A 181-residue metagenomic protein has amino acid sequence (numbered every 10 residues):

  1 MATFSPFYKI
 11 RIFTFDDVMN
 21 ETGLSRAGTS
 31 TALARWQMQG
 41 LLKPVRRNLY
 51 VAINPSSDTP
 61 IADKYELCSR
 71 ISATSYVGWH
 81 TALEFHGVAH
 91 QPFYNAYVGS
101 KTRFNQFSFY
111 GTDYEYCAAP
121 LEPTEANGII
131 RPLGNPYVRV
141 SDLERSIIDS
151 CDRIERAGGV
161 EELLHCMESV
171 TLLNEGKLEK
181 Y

Functional and structural regions predicted by a protein language model:
M1-T74, T171-K180: Short beta-edge/loop segments at beta->alpha junctions of small alpha/beta modules that act as binding/recognition
V18, A82, I147: A residue-level signal for conserved active-site and pocket-lining positions in enzyme catalytic cores
G23, G87, D152-R156: Hydrophobic/aromatic-lined pockets within catalytic cores
I61-Y65, L121-P132, E175-G176: Short amphipathic alpha-helical segments and their helix-coil junctions
C68-I71, G78-H86, S141: Positively charged, aromatic-accented nucleic-acid-binding surfaces
T74, F93-N95, E144: Short, surface-exposed beta-edge/turn micro-motifs
W79-I129, N135: Exposed, interaction-prone assembly regions rather than primary DNA-binding/catalytic cores
I129-Y181: Hydrophobic alpha-helical interaction segments
